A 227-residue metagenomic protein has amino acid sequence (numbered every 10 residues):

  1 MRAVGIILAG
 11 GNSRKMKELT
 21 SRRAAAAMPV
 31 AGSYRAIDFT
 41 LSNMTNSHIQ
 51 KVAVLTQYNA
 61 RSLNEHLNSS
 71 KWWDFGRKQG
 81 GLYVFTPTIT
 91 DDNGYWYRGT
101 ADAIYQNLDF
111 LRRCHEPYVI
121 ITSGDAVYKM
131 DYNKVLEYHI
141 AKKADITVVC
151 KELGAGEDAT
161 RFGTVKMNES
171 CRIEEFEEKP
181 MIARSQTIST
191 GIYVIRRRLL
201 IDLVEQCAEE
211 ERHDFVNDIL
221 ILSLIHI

Functional and structural regions predicted by a protein language model:
M1-W72, K78-G80, D91-D92, F110: N-terminal glycine-rich phosphate-binding loop and ensuing alpha1 helix
S42, N68, K129-A141: Short alpha-helix within the catalytic core of nucleotide-sugar-dependent glycosyltransferases
Q50, P117, D145: Short acidic/polar active-site loop segments enriched in Thr and Asp
T86-I104: Active-site-proximal specificity loops/subdomain of glycosyltransferases
Y105-Y118: Active-site nucleotide-sugar/metal-binding loop of Leloir-type enzymes
E116, I120, V127, L136 (+3 more regions): Catalytic-core segments of class I nucleotidyltransferases/pyrophosphorylases that form NMP-activated intermediates
S123-G124, Y132: Short acidic donor-binding/metal-coordinating loop in glycosyltransferase active sites
K142-E152: A short, conserved acidic/glycine-rich loop-to-beta-strand motif that forms the donor nucleotide-sugar/metal
